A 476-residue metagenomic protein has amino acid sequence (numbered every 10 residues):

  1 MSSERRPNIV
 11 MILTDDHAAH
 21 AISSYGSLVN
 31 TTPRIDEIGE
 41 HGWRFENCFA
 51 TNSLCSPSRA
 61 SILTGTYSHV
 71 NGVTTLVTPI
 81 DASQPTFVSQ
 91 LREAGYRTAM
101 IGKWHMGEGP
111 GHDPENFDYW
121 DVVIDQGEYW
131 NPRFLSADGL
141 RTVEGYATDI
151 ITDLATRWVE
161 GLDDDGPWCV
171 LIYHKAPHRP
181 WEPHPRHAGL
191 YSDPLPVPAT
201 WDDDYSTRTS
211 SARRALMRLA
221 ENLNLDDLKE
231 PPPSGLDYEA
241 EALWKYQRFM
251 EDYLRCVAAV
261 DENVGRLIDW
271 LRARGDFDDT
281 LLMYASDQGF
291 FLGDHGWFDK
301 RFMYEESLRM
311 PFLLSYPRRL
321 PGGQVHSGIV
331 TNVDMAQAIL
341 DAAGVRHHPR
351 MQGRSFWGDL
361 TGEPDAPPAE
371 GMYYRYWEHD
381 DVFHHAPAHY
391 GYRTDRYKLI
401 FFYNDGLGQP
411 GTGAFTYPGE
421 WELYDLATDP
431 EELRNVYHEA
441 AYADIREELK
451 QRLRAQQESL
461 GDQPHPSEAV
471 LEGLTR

Functional and structural regions predicted by a protein language model:
M1-W421, P430-Q451, A455-E458, H465-R476: Formylglycine-dependent sulfatase
L426-T428: Extracellular, beta-strand-rich glycan-interacting domains
